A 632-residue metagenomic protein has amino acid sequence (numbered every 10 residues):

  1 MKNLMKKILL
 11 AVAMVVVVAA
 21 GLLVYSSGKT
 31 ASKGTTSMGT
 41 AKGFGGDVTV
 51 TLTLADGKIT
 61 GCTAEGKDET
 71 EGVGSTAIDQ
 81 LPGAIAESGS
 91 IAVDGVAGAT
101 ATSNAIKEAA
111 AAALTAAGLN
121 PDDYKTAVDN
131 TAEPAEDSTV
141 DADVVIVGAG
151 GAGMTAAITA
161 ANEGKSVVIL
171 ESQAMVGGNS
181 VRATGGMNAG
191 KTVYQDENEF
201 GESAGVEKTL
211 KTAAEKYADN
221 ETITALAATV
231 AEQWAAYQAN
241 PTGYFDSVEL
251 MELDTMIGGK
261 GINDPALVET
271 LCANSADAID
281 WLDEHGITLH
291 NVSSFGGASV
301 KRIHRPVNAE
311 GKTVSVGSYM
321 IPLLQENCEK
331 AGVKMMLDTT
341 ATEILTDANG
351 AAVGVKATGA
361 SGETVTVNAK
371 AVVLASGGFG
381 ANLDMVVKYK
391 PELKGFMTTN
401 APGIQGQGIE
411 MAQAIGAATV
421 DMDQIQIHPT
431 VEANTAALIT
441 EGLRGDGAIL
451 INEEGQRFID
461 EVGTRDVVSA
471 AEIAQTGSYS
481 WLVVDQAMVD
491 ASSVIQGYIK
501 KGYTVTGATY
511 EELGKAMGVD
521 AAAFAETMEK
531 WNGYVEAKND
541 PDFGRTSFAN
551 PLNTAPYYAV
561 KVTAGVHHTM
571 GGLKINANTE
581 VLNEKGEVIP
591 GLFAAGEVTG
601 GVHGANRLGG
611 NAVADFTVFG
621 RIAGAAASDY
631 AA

Functional and structural regions predicted by a protein language model:
G28-V128: Active-site- and interface-proximal helix/loop "cap" or "latch" segments in soluble metabolic and energy-transducing
P134-A152, V168: Beta1/beta-strand and adjacent pyrophosphate-binding region of the FAD-binding site in flavoprotein oxidoreductases
N162-R182: Glycine-rich FAD pyrophosphate-binding loop
A183-A218: N-terminal glycine-rich dinucleotide-binding loop that anchors FAD/FMN and/or NAD(P) in oxidoreductases
A213-A227, I409-Q413, A418-A521: An anion/pyrophosphate-binding glycine-rich loop and adjacent beta-alpha core in soluble alpha-beta enzymes
D246-E363, N382-D384, M528, V535-T554: Conserved redox-cofactor binding core of oxidoreductases
E343, A523-N606: A glycine-rich dinucleotide-binding beta-alpha-beta segment and adjacent secondary-structure elements that constitute
A360-E432, F619-I622: Glycine-rich loop(s) and the adjacent beta-strand/alpha-helix scaffold that form part
